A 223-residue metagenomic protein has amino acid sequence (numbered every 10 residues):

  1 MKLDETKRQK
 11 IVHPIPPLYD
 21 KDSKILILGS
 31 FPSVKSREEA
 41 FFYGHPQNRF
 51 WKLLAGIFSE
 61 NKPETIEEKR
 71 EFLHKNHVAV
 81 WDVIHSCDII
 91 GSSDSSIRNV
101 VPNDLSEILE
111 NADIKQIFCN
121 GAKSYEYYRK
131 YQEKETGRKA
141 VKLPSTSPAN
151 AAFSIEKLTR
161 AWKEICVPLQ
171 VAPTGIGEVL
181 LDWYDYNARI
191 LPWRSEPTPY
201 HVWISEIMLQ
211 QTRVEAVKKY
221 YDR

Functional and structural regions predicted by a protein language model:
M1-K24, P46, S93-S106, R129-V171 (+1 more regions): C-terminal capping/extension of enzyme domains
K24-S30: Short, hydrophobic/glycine-enriched beta-strand segments
K35-S96: Short, surface-exposed acidic-centric catalytic microdomains
K75-K123: Internal catalytic-core helix/loop-beta-alpha segment that presents or stabilizes conserved functional determinants
W81-V83, L143, Y184: Hydrophobic residues at beta-strand termini and immediately following loops that shape nucleotide-binding pockets
S124-Y128: Short, well-ordered alpha-helical microsegments
V171-R223: N-terminal polyanion-binding entry modules of DNA glycosylases/AP lyases and select other DNA-binding proteins
